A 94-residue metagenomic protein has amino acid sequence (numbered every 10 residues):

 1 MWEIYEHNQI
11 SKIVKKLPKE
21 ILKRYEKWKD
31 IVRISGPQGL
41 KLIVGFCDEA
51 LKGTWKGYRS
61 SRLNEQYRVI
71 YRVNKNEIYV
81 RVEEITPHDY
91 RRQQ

Functional and structural regions predicted by a protein language model:
M1, K12-K16, E20-L22, S61-Q94: Enriched for short, Lys/Arg-rich terminal
E3-E6: Short amphipathic
Q9, K56, P87: Residues that form or immediately flank small-molecule/cofactor binding pockets and catalytic motifs
Q9-I43: N-terminal first-folded block
I34-S61: A short, surface-exposed loop/turn module that caps and links secondary-structure elements
